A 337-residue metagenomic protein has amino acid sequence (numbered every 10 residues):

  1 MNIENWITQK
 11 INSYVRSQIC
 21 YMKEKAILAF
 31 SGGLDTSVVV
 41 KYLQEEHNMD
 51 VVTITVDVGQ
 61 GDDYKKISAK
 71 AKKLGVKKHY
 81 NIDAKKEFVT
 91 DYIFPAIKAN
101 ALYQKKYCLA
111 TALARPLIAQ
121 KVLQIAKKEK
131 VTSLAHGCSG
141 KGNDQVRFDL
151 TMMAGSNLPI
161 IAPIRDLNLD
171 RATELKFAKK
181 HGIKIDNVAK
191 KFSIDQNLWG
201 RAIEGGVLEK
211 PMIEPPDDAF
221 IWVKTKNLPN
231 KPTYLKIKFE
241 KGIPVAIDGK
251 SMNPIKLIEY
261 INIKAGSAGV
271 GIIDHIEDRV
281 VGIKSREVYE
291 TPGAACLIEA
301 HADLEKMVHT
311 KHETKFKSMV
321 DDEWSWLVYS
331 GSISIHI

Functional and structural regions predicted by a protein language model:
M1, I11: Short polybasic linear motifs
C20-I337: Nucleotide-activated chemistry modules centered on ATP-dependent adenylation/adenylyltransferase
